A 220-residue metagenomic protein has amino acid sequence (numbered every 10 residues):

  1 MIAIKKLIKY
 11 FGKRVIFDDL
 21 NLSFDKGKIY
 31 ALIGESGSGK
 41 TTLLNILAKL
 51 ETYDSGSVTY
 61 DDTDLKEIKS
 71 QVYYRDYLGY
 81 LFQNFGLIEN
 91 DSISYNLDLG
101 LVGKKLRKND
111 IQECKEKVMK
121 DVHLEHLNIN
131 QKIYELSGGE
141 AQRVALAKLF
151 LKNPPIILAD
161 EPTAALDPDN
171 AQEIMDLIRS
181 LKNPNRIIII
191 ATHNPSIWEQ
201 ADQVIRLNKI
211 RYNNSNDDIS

Functional and structural regions predicted by a protein language model:
I2, F17-D19: Conserved structural motif at the start of ABC-family nucleotide-binding domains
A48: Helix-to-loop junction immediately C-terminal to a conserved catalytic motif
G56-D64: Conserved ABC transporter NBD signature motif
L65-G79, N183: ABC ATPase NBD coupling module
N109-L127: Conserved ABC ATPase "signature" region
K132-L136, E140: Conserved ABC ATPase signature
I157-D160: Catalytic Walker B motif of ABC-type/P-loop ATPase nucleotide-binding domains
